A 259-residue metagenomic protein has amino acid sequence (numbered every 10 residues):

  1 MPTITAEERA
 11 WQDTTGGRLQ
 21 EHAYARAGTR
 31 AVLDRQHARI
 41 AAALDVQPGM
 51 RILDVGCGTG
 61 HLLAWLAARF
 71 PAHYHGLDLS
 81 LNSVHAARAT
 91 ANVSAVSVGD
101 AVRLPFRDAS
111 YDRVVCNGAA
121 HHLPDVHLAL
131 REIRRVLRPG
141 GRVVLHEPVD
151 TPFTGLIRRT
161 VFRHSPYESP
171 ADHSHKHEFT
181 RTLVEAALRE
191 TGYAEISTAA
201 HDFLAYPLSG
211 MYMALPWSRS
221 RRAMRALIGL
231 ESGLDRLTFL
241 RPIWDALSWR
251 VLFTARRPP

Functional and structural regions predicted by a protein language model:
M1-D45, H61, W65: Conserved class I S-adenosyl-L-methionine
G56-G58: Class I SAM-dependent methyltransferase "Motif I" SAM/SAH-binding loop
H61-R103: Class I SAM-dependent methyltransferase SAM/SAH-binding core
V102-R113: A short acidic, Gly/Pro-enriched loop at the edge of an enzyme's catalytic core that lines a small-molecule cofactor
H127-P139: A short glycine-rich, Lys/Arg-flanked "PGG" loop and its adjoining helix->strand segment in the class I
V144-P166: Conserved class I S-adenosyl-L-methionine
Y167-L183: Acceptor-substrate binding/catalytic loop of class I
A200-P259: A C-terminal cap/extension of S-adenosyl-L-methionine-dependent methyltransferases that defines the acceptor-substrate
